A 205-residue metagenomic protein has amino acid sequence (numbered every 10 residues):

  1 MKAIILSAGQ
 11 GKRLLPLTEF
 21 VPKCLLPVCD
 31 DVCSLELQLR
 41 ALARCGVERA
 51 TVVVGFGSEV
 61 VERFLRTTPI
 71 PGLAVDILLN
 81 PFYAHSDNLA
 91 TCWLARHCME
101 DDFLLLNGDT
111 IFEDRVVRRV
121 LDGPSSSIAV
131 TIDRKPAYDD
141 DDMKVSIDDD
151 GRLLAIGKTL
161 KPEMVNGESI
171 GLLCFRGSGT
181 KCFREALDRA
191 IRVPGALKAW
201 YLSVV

Functional and structural regions predicted by a protein language model:
M1-E19: N-terminal nucleotide-binding beta1-loop-alpha1 segment
K2-I5, V32-D102, V193: Conserved N-terminal catalytic core of the sugar/cofactor nucleotidyltransferase
L6, V28, L106: Catalytic metal- and UDP-sugar-binding loop of GT-A-like glycosyltransferases, i.e., residues flanking the conserved
R13, V60-R63, R115, C182 (+1 more regions): Phosphate- and divalent-cation-binding pockets in alpha/beta enzyme and binding domains that engage nucleotide-derived
F20-E36: Short catalytic helix/loop segments, enriched in acidic residues and glycine and frequently bearing histidine
D101-I111: Short beta-strand-to-loop acidic/aromatic patch adjacent to the donor-nucleotide binding site
E113-I191: Conserved core of the sugar-phosphate nucleotidyltransferase
P194-V205: Catalytic core and acceptor-binding pocket of nucleotide-sugar-dependent glycosyltransferases
